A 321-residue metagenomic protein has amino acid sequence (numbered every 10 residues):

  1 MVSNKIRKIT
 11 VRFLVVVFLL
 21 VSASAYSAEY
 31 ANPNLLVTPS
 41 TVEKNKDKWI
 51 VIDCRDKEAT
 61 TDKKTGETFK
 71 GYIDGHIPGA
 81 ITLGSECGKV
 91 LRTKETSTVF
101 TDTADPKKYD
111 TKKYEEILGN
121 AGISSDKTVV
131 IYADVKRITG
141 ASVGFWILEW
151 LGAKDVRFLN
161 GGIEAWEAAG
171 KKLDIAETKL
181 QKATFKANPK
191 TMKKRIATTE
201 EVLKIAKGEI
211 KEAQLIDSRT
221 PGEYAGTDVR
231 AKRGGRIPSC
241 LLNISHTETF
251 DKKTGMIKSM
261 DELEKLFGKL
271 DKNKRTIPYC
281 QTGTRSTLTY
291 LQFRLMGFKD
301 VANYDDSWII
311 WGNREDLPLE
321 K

Functional and structural regions predicted by a protein language model:
V2-L14: Bacterial N-terminal signal peptides that target proteins for export
N4, A23-A25: Compositionally biased regions
R12-S22: Bacterial N-terminal signal peptides
A25-K321: Cytosolic catalytic domains that perform sulfur/thiol-centered chemistry
